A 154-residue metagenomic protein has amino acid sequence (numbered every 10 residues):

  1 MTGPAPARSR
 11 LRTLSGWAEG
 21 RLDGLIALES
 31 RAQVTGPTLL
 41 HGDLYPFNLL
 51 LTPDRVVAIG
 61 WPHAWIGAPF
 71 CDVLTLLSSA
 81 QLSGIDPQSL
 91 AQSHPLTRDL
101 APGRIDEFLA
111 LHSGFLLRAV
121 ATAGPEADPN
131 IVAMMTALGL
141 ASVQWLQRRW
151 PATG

Functional and structural regions predicted by a protein language model:
M1-H41, R149: An alpha-helical support segment within catalytic cores of ATP-dependent transferases
R12-S15, H63, Q81-G84: Residues at alpha-helix boundaries and short interhelical turns
I26-C71: Active-site acidic catalytic loop and adjacent metal/ATP-binding pocket of ATP-dependent phosphoryl transfer enzymes
F70-L100, L109-A127, L140-S142: Active-site activation/catalytic loop segments of kinase-like enzymes and analogous catalytic loops in related
N130-A137: Short, charged, amphipathic alpha-helical segments
A137-G154: Regulatory N- and C-terminal appendages and interdomain linkers associated with kinase/kinase-like NTP transferase
